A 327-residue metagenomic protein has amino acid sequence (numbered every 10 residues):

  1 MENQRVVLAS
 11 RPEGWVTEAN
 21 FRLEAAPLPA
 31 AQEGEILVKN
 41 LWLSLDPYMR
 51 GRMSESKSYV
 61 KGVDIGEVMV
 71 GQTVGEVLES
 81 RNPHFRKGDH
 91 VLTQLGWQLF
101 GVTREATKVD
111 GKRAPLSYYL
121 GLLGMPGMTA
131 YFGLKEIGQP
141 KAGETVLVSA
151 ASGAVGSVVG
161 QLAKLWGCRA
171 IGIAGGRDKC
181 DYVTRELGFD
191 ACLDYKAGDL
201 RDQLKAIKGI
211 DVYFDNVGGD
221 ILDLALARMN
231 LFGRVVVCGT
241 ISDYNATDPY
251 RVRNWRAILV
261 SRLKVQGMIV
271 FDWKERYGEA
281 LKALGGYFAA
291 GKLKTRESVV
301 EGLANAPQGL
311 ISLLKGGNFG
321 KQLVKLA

Functional and structural regions predicted by a protein language model:
M1, K274-A327: C-terminal hydrophobic helical "lid"/dimerization subdomain of Rossmann-like NAD(P)H-dependent oxidoreductases
P27-L45, M53-W97: Glycine-rich beta-strand-centered segment in the early N-terminal region that forms part of a ligand/cofactor-binding
M69-E76, P83-A150, K292: NAD(P)H dinucleotide-binding glycine-rich loop of Rossmann-like/cofactor-binding domains, especially the beta1-alpha1
L92, L147, L193, D211-F214: N-terminal Rossmann-like NAD(P) cofactor-binding module of classical short-chain dehydrogenase/reductase
L99, G175-R185, P249-W255: Short, glycine/polar-rich helix-capping loops at beta-to-alpha or helix-loop-helix junctions that flank or form
L122-G198: Mid-domain Rossmann-like dinucleotide-binding core that forms the NAD(H)/NADP(H) cofactor-binding site
D199-K208: Short amphipathic alpha-helix with an adjacent loop that forms part of the alpha/beta core around
D220-L293, A327: Glycine-rich phosphate-binding loop and adjacent beta-alpha segment of Rossmann(oid) nucleotide-cofactor-binding
